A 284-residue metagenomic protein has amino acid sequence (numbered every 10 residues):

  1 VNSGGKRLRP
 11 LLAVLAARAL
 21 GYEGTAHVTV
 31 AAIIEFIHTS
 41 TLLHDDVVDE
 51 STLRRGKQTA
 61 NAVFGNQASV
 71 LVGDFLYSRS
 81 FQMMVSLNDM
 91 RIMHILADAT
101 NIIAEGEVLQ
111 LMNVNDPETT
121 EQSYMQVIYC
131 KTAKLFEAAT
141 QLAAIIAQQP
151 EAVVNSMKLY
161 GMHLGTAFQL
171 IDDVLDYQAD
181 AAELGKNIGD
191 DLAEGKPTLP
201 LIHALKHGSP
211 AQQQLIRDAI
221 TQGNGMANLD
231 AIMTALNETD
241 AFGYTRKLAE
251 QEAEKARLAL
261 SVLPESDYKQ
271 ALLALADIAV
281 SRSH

Functional and structural regions predicted by a protein language model:
V1-H284: All-alpha prenyltransferase/terpene-synthase fold signal
